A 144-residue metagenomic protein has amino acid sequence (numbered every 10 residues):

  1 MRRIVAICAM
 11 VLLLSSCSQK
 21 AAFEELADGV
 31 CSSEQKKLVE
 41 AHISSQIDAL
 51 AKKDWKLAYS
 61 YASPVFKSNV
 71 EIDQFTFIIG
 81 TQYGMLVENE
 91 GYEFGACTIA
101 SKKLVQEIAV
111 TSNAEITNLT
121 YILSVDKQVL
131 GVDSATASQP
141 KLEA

Functional and structural regions predicted by a protein language model:
M1-I4: Positively charged n-region of N-terminal signal peptides that target proteins for export
I7-A9: Sec-dependent N-terminal signal peptides
L13-S16: C-terminal motif of bacterial Sec signal peptides marking the signal peptidase cleavage site
S18-K52: Short, low-complexity N-terminal intrinsically disordered segments enriched in polar/charged residues
C31, E40-A41, W55-V105: Short solvent-exposed beta->alpha transition segments
G91-A144: Exposed beta-sheet edge and beta->alpha loop/turn motif
